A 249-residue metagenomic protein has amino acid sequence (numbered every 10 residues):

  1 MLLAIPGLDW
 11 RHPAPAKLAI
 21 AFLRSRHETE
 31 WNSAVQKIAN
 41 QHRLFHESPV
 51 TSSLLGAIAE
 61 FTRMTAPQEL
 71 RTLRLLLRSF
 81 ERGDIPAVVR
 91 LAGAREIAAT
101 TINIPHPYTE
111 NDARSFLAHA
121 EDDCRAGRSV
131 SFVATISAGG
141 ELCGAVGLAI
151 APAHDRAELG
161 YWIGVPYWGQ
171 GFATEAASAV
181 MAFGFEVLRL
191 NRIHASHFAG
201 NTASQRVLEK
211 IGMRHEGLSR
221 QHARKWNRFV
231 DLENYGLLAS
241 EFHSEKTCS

Functional and structural regions predicted by a protein language model:
L2-L3, W10, F45-E96, S131-S249: Acyl-donor (CoA/ACP) binding surface of acyl/acetyltransferases
A14, A21, W31-S33, L44: Short, low-complexity intrinsically disordered segments enriched in A/P/G/S/L with frequent Arg, especially at protein
K37-H42: Alpha-helix boundary/capping motif
A92, T101, C124-R125: Hydrophobic residues in alpha-helical segments
E96-H119, V130-F132: Conserved GNAT-fold acetyl-CoA-binding loop/helix
D122-G127, M213: Short loop/turn motifs at secondary-structure junctions and domain boundaries
